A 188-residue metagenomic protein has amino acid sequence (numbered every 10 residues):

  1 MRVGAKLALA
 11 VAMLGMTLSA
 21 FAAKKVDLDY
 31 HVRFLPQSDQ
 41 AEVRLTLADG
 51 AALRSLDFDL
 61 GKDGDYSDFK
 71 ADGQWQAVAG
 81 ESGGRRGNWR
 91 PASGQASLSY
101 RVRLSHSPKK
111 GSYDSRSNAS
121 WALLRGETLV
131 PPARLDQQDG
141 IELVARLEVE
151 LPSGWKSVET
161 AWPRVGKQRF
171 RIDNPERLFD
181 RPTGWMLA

Functional and structural regions predicted by a protein language model:
M1-L9: Bacterial N-terminal signal peptides that target proteins for export
G4, A22-A23, G83-G84: Intrinsically disordered, low-complexity sequence elements enriched in Ser/Thr/Gly/Pro
A23-D59, E127-V130: Early extracytoplasmic/domain-onset interaction patches
L35, D63-A188: Non-catalytic architectural context of zinc metalloproteases
